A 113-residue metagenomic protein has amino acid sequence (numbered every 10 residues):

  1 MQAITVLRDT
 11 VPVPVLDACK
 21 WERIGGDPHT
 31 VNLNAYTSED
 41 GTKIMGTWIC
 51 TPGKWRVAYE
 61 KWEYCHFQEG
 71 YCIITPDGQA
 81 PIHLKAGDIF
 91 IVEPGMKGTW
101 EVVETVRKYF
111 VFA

Functional and structural regions predicted by a protein language model:
M1-T42: A short, N-terminal "cap"/entry segment at the start of jelly-roll beta-barrel domains of the cupin/DSBH fold
G41-Y59, E93-P94: Conserved short histidine dyad/triad with adjacent acidic residue
M45-T47, Y64, I89: Conserved hydrophobic/aromatic beta-strand scaffold that supports enzyme active sites
C50, Y59-I74: Short, conserved beta-strand element in jelly-roll/cupin
K54, Y64, Y71, K97 (+1 more regions): Structural motif
G78-P94: Short acidic-glycine-tyrosine-enriched beta hairpin
E93, G98-E101: Short, exposed beta-strand-loop hairpins at the edges of beta-sheets in extracellular/periplasmic proteins
E104-A113: A short hydrophobic beta-strand segment most commonly corresponding to one strand of the jelly-roll/cupin
